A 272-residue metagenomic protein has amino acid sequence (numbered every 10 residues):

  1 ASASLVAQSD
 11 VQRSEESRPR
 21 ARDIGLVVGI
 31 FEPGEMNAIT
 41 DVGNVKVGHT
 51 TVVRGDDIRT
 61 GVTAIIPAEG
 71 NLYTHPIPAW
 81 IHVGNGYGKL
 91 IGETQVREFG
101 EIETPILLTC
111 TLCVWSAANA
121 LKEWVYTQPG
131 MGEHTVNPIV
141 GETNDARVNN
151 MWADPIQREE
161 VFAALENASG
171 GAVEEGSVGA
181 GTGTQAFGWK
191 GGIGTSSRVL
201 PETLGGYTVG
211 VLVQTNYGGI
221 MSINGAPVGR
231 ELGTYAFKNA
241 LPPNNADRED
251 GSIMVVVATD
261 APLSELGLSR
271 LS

Functional and structural regions predicted by a protein language model:
Q8-S272: Alpha/propeptide regions of enzymes that mature by internal proteolysis
